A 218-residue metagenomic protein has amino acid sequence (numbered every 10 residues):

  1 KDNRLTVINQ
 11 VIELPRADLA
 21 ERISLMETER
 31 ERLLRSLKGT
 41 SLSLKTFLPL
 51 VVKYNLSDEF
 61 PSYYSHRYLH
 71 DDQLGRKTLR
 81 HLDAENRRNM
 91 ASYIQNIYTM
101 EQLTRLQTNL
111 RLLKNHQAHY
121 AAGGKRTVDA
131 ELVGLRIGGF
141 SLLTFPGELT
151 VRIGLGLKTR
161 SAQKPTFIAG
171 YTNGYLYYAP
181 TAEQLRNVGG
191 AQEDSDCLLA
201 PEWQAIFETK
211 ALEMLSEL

Functional and structural regions predicted by a protein language model:
K1-L218: Non-catalytic substrate/cofactor recognition surfaces at enzyme active-site rims
